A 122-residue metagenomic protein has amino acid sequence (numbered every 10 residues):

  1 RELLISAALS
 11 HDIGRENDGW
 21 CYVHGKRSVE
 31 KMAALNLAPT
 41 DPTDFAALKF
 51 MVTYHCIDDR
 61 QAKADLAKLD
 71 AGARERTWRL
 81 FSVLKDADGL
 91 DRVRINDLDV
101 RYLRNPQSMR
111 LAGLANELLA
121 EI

Functional and structural regions predicted by a protein language model:
R1-E2, V29-A38: Alpha-helical phosphate/pyrophosphate-handling elements in metalloenzyme active cores
E2-W20, H24-S28, L48-D58, D88: His-Asp-centered metal-binding catalytic motifs of divalent-metal-dependent phosphohydrolases/nucleases
S10, A38-T40, I57-I122: Divalent metal-dependent phosphate-bond-processing catalytic cores, especially two-metal-ion Mg2+/Mn2+ enzymes that act
H24-M32, L69-E75: Short alpha-helical linear motifs
D41, F45-A46: Membrane-interface starts of transmembrane alpha-helices
